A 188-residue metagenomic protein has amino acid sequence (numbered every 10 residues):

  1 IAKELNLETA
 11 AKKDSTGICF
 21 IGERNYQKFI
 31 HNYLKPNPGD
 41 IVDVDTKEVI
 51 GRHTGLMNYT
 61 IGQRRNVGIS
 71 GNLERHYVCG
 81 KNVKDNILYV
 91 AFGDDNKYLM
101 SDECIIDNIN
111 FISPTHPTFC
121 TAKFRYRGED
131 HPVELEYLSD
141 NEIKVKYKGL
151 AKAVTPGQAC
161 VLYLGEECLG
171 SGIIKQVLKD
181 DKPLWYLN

Functional and structural regions predicted by a protein language model:
I1-L187: Nucleotide-activated chemistry modules centered on ATP-dependent adenylation/adenylyltransferase
